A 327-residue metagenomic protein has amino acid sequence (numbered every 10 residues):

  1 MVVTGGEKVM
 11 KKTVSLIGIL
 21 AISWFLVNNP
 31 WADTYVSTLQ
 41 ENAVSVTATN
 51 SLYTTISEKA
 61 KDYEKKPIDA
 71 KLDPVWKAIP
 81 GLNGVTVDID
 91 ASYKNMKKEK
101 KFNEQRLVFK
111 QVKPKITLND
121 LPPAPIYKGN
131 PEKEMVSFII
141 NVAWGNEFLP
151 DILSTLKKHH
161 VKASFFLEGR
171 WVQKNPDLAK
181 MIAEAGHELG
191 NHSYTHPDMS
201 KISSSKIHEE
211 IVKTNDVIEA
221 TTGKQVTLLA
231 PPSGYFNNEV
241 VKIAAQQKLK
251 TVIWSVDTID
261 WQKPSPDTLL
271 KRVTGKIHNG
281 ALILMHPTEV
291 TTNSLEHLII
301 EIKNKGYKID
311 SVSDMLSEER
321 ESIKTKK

Functional and structural regions predicted by a protein language model:
M1-E132, A281-M285, T292-K327: Terminal accessory/targeting
W24-L26, W31, W76, W144 (+3 more regions): A residue-identity detector for tryptophan
V87-A91, K113-D120, I140-N146, I182 (+4 more regions): Short acidic/polar alpha-helix capping motifs at helix-coil junctions
K97-D198, V217: Active-site beta->alpha N-cap acidic-glycine motif
P197-K327: Catalytic domains of cell-wall/extracellular-matrix polysaccharide-remodeling enzymes, centered on de-N-acetylation
